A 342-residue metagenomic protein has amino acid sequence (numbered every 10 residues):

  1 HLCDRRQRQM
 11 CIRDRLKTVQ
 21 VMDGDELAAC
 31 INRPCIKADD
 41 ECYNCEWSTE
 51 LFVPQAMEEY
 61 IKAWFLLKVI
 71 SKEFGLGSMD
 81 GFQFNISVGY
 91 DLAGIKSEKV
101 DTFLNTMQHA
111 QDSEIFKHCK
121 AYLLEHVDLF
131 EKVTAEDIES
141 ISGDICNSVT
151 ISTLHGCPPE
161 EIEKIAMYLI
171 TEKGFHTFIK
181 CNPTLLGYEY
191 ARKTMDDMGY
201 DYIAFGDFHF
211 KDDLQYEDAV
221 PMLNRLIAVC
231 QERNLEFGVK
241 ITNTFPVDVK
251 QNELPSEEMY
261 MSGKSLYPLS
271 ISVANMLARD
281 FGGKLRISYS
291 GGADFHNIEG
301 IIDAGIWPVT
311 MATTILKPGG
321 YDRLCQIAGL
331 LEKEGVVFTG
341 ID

Functional and structural regions predicted by a protein language model:
H1-R8, I12: Single conserved hydrophobic/aromatic residue that forms the stacking wall/gate of nucleotide- or nucleobase-binding
R5-R6, N243-F245, G283-I298: Glycine-rich beta-to-alpha transition loops that act as phosphate-gripper elements at the mouths of alpha/beta enzyme
Q9, A166, A293-V309: Catalytic cores of alpha/beta
R13-D25, C181-P183, G300-L330: Glycine-rich phosphate-binding active-site loops on the catalytic face of alpha/beta enzymes
R13-R15, W64, S71-T106, S148-I151 (+5 more regions): Structural preference for beta-strand elements that scaffold enzyme active sites
G24-C45, L316-G340: C-terminal helical cap(s) of enzyme catalytic domains, especially alpha/beta-barrels
T49, V53-M57, I61-S71, D322-D342: Extended, intrinsically disordered, low-complexity segments
G187-G283, P318-K333: Glycine/Thr-rich beta-alpha phosphate-binding loop at enzyme active sites
